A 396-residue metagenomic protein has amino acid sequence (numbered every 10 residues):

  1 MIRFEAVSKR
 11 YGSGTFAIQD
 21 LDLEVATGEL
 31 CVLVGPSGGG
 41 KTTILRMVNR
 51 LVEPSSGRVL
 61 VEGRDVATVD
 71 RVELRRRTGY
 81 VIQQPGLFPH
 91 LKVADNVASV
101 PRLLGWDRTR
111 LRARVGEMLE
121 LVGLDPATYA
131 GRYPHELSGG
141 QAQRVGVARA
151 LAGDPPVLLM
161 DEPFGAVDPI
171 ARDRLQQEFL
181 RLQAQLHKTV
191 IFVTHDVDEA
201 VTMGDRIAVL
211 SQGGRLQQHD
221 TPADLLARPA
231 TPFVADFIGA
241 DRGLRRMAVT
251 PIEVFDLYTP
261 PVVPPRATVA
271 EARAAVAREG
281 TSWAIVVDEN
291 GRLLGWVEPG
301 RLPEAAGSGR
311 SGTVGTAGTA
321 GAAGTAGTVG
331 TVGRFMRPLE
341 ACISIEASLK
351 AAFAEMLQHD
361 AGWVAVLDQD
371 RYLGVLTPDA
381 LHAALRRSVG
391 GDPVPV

Functional and structural regions predicted by a protein language model:
N49: Helix-to-loop junction immediately C-terminal to a conserved catalytic motif
V66-G79, L103: ABC ATPase NBD coupling module
L91-A98: Short coil-to-helix segment of the ABC ATPase nucleotide-binding domain corresponding to the Q-loop/switch region
T109-T128: Conserved ABC ATPase "signature" region
V147: Hydrophobic anchor residue at the start of the ABC signature
A152-P156: A short, proline-enriched helix->beta-strand linker immediately N-terminal to the Walker B motif in ABC-type P-loop
P261-T281, V286-N290, E304-G312, A341-Q369 (+1 more regions): The conserved cystathionine-beta-synthase
